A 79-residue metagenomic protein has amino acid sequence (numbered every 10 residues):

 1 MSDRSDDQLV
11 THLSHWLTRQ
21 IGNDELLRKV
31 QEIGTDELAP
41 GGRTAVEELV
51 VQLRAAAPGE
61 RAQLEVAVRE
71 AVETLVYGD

Functional and structural regions predicted by a protein language model:
M1-D79: Acidic, Ser/Pro/Thr-rich low-complexity regulatory regions and the short amphipathic helical interaction modules they
